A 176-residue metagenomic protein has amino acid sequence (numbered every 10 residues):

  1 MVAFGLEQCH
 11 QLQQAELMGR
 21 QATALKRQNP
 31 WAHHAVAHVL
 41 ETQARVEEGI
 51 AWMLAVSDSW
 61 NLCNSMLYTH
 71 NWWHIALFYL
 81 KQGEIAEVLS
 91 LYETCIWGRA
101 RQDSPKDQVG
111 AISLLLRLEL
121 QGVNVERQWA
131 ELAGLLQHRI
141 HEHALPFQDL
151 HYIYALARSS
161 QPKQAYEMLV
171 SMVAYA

Functional and structural regions predicted by a protein language model:
M1, R27-H34, C63-W72, D103-S113 (+1 more regions): Generic helix N-cap/helix-start motif at coil->alpha-helix transitions
M1-A32, V39: Internal alpha-solenoid helical repeat scaffolds
Q21-A22, V56, C95: Canonical positions in the second alpha-helix
L77-A176: Helix-coil-helix junctions within alpha-helical repeat/solenoid scaffolds
